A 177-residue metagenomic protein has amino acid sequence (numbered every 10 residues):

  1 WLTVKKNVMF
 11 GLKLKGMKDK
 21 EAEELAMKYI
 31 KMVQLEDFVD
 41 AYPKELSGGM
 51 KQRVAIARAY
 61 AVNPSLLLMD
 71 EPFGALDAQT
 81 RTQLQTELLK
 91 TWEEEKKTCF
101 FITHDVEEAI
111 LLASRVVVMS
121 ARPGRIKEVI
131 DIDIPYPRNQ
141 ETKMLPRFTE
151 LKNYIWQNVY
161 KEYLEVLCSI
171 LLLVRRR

Functional and structural regions predicted by a protein language model:
L2-F10: Short coil-to-helix segment of the ABC ATPase nucleotide-binding domain corresponding to the Q-loop/switch region
M9, K13, K20-D37, K90: Conserved ABC ATPase "signature" region
Y42-L46, M50: Conserved ABC ATPase signature
I56: Hydrophobic anchor residue at the start of the ABC signature
A61-S65: A short, proline-enriched helix->beta-strand linker immediately N-terminal to the Walker B motif in ABC-type P-loop
L67-D70: Catalytic Walker B motif of ABC-type/P-loop ATPase nucleotide-binding domains
K97-I102: Conserved H-loop
